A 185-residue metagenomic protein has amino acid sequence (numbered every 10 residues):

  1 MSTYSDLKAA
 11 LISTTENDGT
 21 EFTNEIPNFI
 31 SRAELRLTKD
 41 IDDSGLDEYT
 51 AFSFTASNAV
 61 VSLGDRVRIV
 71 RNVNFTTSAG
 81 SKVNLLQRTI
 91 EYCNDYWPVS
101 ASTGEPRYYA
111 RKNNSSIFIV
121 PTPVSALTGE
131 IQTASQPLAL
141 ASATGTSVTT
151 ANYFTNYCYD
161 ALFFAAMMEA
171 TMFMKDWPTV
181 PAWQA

Functional and structural regions predicted by a protein language model:
M1-A185: Glycine-enriched, solvent-exposed interface loops adjoining structured elements
